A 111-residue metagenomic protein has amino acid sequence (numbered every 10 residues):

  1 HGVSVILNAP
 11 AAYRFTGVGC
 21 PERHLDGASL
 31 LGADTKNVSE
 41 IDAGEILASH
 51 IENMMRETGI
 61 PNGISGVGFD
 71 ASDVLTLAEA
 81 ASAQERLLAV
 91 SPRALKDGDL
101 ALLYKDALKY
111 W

Functional and structural regions predicted by a protein language model:
H1-D34: Catalytic phosphate/nucleotide-handling subdomain of diverse soluble enzymes
L25-A28, D34-W111: C-terminal charged capping/lid subdomain of soluble metabolic enzymes
